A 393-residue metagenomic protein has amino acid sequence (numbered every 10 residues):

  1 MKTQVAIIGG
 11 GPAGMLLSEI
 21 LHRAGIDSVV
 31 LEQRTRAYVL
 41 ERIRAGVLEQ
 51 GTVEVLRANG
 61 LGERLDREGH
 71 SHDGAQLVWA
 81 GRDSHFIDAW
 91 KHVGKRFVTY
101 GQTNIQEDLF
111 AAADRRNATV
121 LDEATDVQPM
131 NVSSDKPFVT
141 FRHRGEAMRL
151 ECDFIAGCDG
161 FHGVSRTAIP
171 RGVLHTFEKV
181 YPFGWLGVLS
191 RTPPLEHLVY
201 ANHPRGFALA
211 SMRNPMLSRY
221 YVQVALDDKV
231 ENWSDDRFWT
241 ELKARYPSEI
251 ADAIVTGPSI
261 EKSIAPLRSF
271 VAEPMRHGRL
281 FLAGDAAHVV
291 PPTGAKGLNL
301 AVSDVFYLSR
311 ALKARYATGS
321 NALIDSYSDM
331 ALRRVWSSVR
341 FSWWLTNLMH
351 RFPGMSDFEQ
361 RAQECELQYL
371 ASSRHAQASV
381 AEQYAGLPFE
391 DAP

Functional and structural regions predicted by a protein language model:
K2-V5: Extreme N-terminal starter segment of soluble prokaryotic enzymes
I8-R23, L109, E261-W344: Conserved mid-domain beta->alpha element of the FAD-binding
H22-I43: Glycine-rich FAD pyrophosphate-binding loop
V30-L31, G157, A201, A283: Generic enzyme active-site microenvironment
Y38, D159-G160, V290: Glycine-rich, N-terminal phosphate-binding loop of Rossmann-like dinucleotide-binding domains
L40-A45, E49-R116, N131: Active-site-adjacent segment of FAD-dependent monooxygenases/related oxidoreductases
A111, A118, T125-Q128, S133-L267 (+1 more regions): Conserved FAD-binding catalytic core of PHBH/FMO-like flavoproteins
A295, R310-P393: C-terminal helical "tail/cap" subdomain of flavin- and related membrane-associated enzymes
